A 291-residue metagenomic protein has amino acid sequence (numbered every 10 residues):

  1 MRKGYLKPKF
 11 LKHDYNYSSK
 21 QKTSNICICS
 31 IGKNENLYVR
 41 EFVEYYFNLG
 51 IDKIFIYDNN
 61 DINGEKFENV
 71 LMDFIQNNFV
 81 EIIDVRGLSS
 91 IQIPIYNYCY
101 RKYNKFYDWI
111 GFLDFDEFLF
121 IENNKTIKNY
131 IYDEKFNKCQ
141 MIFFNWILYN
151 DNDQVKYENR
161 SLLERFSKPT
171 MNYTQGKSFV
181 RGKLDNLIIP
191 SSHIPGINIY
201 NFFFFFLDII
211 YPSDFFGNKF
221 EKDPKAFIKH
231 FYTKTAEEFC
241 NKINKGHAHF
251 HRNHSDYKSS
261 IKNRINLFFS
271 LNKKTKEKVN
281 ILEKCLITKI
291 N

Functional and structural regions predicted by a protein language model:
M1-E44: N-proximal low-complexity "stem/linker" segments adjacent to membrane-targeting elements
M1-L11, I93-P94, I121-N291: Catalytic-site signature of metal-activated, phosphate-bearing donor transferases, centered on the GT-A/GT-A-like
E44-K53: Short, acidic, metal-binding catalytic loop of nucleotide-sugar glycosyltransferases
K53-D58, E81-I82: Short hydrophobic alpha-helical runs that function as membrane-insertion/retention elements
N59-I62, F118: Conserved short acidic donor-positioning loop in nucleotide-sugar-dependent glycosyltransferases
N63-F112, I121: Active-site-proximal specificity loops/subdomain of glycosyltransferases
F106-D114, I127, C139: Divalent cation-coordinating acidic motifs and surrounding scaffolds that mediate Ca2+/Mg2+/Mn2+/Zn2+-dependent binding
